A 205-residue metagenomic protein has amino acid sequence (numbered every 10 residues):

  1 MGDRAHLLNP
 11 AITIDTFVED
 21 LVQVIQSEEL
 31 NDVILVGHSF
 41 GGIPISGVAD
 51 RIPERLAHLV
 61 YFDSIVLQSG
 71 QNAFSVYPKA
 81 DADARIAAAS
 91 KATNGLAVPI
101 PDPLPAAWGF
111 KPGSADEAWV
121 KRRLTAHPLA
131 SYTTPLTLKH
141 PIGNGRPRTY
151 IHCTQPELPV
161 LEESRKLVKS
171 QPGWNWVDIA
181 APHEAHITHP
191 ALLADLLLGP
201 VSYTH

Functional and structural regions predicted by a protein language model:
M1-I34, D50-R51, F74-Y77: Active-site loop/oxyanion-hole signature of alpha/beta-hydrolase fold enzymes
L35-G37, F62: Short beta-strand immediately N-terminal to the catalytic nucleophile in serine-hydrolase-like folds
G37, G41, I45: Gly/Ala-rich beta-loop-alpha elbow adjacent to hydrolase catalytic centers
D50, L56, V60-N94, V98-I100 (+3 more regions): Flexible "cap/lid" loop of the alpha/beta hydrolase fold
R123-P141: Active-site nucleophile elbow and catalytic-triad environment of alpha/beta-hydrolase enzymes
T154-I187: Conserved loop-alpha-helix segment in the C-terminal half of the alpha/beta-hydrolase fold that carries the catalytic
I187-P200: Post-His helix in hydrolase/transferase enzymes
T204-H205: Conserved small/polar residues in nucleotide/adenosyl-binding loops
